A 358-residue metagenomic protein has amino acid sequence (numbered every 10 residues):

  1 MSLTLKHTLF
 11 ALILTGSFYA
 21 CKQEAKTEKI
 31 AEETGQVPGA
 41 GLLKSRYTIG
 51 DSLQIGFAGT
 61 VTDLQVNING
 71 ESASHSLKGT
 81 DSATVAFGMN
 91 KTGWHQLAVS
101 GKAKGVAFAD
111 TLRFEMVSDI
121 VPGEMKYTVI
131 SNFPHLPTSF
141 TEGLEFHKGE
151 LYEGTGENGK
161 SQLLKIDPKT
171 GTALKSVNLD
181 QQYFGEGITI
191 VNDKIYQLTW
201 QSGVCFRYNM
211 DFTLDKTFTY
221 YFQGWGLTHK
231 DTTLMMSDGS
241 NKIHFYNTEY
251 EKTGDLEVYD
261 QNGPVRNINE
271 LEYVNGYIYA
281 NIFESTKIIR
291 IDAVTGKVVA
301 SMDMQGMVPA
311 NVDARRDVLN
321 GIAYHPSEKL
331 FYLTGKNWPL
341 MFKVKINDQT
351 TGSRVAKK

Functional and structural regions predicted by a protein language model:
C21-A25: Bacterial signal peptide processing site
F57-D63, W200: Short proline/glycine-enriched turn/loop motifs at strand-loop junctions of beta-rich domains
F87-W94: Surface-exposed, short loops/turns at beta-strand junctions within beta-sandwich domains
V117-T138, P168-L174: A short helix->beta-strand "capping" segment at the edge of beta-propeller domains
T128-P134, T172-N178, F212-F218, G254-G263 (+2 more regions): A short beta-strand motif characteristic of beta-propeller blades
P137-K148, Q181-V191, Y220-T232, G263-G276 (+1 more regions): Beta-rich, blade/repeat-based domains predominating in secreted/periplasmic proteins but also intracellular
E153-N158, Q197-S202, M236-N241, A280-E284 (+1 more regions): Conserved beta-strand positions in repeat-built beta-propeller and related beta-rich domains
I166-G171, N209-T213, N247-E251, D292-G296 (+1 more regions): Short loop/turn segments that connect beta-strands within beta-propeller blades
